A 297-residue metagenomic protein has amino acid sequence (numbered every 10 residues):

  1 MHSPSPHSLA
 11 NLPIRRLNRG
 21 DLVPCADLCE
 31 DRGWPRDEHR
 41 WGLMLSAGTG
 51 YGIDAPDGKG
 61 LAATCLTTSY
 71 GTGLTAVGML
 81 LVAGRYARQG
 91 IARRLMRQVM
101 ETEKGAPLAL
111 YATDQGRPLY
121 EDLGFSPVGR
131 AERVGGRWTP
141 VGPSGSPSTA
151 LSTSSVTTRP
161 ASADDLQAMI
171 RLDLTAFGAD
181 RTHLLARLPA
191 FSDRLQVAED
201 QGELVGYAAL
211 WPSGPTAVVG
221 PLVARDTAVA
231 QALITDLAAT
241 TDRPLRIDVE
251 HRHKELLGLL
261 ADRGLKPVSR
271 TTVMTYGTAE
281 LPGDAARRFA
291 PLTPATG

Functional and structural regions predicted by a protein language model:
M1-R19, R137-A163: Conserved N-terminal entry element of GNAT/NAT acetyltransferase domains
M1-S8, N18-R19, V23, P56 (+5 more regions): Intrinsically disordered, low-complexity, positively biased terminal segments
H2, P6-A55, G60-S69: Glycine/alanine-rich phosphate-binding loops at beta-alpha junctions
D37-P56, G60-A63, L74-A76, P107 (+3 more regions): A short helix-loop-beta-strand connector motif used in the catalytic cores of GNAT acetyltransferases and, in some
A62-A63, G129, G206, S269: A structural microfeature
V77, L108-T113, I247: Conserved hydrophobic beta-strand within the GNAT/NAT acetyltransferase core sheet that lines the active-site cleft
P107-Y111, S126-P140, P267-A279: Conserved catalytic-core motifs of GNAT/GCN5-like acyltransferases
Y120-F125, L260: Conserved active-site tyrosine of GNAT-family acetyltransferases
